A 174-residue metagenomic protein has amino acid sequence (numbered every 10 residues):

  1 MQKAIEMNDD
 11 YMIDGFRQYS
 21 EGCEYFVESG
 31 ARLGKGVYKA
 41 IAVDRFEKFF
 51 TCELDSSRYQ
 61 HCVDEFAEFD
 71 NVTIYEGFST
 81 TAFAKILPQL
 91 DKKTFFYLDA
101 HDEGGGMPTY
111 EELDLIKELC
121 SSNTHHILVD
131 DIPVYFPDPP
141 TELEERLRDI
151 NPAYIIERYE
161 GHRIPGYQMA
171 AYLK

Functional and structural regions predicted by a protein language model:
M1-F96, A100-K174: A short alpha-helical cap/connector motif
